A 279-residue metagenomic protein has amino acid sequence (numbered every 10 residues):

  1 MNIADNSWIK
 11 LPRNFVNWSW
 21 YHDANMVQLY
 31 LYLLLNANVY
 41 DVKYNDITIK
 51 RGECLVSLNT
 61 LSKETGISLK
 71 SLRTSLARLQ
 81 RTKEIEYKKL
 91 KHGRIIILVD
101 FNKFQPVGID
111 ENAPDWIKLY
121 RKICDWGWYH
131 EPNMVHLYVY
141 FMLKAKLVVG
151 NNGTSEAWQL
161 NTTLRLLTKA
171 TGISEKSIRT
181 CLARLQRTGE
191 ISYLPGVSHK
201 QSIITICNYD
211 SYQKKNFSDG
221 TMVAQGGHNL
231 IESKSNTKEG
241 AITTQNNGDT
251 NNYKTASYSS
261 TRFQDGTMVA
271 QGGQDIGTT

Functional and structural regions predicted by a protein language model:
M1-S19, L35, D41, I49-R51 (+9 more regions): An N-terminal low-complexity regulatory-tail signal and nearby short nucleic-acid-interaction modules
I3, N208-T279: Charged low-complexity intrinsically disordered patches
W20, A37-I97, W126-P132, A145-C207 (+1 more regions): Winged helix-turn-helix DNA-binding recognition segment
D23-V27, H130-V135: Short helix-coil-helix linker/hinge
L29, L33, L137-F141: Short alpha-helical "packing" element that flanks the helix-turn-helix/winged-helix DNA-binding module
L58, I117-Y120, K234: Short, flexible domain-boundary/linker segments around small modular repeats
